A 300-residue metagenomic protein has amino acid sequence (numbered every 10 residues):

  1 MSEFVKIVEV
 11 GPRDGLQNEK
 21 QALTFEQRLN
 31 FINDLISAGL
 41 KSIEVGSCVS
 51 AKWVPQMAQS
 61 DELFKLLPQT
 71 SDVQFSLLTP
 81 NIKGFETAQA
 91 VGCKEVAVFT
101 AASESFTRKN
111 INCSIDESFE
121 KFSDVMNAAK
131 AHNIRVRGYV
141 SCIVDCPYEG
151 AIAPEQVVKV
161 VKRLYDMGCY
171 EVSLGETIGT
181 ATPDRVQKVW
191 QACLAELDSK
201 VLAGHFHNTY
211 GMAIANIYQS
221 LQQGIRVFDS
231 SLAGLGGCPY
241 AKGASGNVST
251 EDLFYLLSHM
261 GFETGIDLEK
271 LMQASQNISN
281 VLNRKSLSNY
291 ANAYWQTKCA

Functional and structural regions predicted by a protein language model:
M1-A300: Catalytic cores and adjacent flexible loops of soluble metabolic enzymes that perform enolate/carbanion chemistry on
